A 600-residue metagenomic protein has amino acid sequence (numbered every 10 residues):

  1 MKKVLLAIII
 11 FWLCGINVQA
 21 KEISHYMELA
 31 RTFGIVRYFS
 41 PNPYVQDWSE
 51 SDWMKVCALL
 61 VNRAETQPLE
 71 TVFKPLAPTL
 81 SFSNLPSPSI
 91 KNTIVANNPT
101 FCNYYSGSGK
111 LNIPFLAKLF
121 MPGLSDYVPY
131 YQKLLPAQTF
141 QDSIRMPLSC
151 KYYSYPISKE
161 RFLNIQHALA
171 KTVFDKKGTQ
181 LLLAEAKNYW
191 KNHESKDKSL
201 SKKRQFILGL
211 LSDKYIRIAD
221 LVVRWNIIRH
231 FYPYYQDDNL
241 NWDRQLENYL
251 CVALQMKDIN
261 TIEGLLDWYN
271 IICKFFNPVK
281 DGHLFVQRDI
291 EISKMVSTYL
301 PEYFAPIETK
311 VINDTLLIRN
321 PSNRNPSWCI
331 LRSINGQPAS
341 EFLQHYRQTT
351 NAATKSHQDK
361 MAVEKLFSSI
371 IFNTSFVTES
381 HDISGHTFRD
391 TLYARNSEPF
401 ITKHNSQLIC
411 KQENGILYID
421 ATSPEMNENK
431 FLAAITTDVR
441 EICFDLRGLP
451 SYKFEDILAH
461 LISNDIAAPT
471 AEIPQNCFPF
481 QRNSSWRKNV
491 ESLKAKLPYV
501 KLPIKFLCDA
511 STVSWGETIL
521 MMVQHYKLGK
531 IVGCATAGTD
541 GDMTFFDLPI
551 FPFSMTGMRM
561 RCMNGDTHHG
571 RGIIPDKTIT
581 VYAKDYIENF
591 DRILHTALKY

Functional and structural regions predicted by a protein language model:
M1-E22: Bacterial Sec-dependent N-terminal signal peptides
A20-Y452, D456, S463-E472, N483-L493 (+7 more regions): Flexible, low-complexity junctional segments that flank or bridge functional domains
H460, N476-C477: Surface-exposed acidic loop/strand-edge motifs in secreted or periplasmic proteins that form small linear binding
P498-V500: Conserved TIR/SEFIR loop-to-helix hotspot centered on a Trp-containing motif with a nearby acidic residue
P503-H525, K530-A537: Extended C-terminal subregions enriched in glycine
H569-R571, D576: Active-site-adjacent mobile loop/cap segments within catalytic or ligand-binding domains
